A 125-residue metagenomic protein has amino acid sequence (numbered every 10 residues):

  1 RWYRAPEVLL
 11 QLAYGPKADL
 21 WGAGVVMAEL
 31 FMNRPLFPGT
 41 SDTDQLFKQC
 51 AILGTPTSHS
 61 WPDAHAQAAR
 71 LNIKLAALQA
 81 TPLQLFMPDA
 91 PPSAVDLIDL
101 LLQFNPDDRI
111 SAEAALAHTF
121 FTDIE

Functional and structural regions predicted by a protein language model:
R1-Y3: Activation loop signature of Hanks-family protein kinases
V8, L30-F31: Hydrophobic anchor on a C-lobe helix of Hanks-type protein kinase catalytic domains
Q11-P16: Activation segment
D19: Conserved catalytic-loop aspartate of Hanks-type protein kinases
L53-L100: C-terminal lobe substrate-recognition/regulatory segment of protein kinase catalytic domains
V95, D99-D108, H118: Conserved C-lobe terminal segment of protein kinase catalytic domains
D107-E125: Regulatory extensions flanking the kinase catalytic core
